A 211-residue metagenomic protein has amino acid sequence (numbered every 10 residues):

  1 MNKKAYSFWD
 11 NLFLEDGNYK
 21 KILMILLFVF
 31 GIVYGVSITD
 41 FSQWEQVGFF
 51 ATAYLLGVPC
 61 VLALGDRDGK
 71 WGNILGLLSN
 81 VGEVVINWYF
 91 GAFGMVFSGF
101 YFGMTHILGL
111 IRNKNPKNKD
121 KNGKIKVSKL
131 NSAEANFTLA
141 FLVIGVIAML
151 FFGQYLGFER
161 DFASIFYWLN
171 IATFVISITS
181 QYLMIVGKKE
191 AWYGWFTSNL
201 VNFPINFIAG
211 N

Functional and structural regions predicted by a protein language model:
N2-D68, G103-H106, N113-N211: Polytopic alpha-helical membrane-helix bundles and their juxtamembrane interface segments in multi-pass membrane
V58-N87: Long, highly hydrophobic alpha-helical transmembrane signal-anchor segments
K70-N73, A92, V96, Y193: Replace "multi-pass membrane enzymes" with "multi-pass membrane proteins
L78-K117, V127: Hydrophobic, ordered structural segments
